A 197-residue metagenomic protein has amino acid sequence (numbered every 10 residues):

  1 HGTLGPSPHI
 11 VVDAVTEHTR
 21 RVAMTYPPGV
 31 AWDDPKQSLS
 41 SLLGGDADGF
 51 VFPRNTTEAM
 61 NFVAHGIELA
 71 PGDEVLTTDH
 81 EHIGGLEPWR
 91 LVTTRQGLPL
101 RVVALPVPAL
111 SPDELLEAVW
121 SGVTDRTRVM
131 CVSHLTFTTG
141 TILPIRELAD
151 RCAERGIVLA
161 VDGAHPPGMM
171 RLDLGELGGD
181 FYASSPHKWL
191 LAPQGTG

Functional and structural regions predicted by a protein language model:
H1-G197: Pyridoxal 5′-phosphate
